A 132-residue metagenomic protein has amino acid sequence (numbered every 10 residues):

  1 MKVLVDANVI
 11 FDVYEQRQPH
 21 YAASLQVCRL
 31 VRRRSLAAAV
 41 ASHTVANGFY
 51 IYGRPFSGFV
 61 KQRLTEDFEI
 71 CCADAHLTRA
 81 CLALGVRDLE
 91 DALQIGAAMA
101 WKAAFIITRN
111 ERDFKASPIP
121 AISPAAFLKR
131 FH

Functional and structural regions predicted by a protein language model:
M1-A39, I51-F59, A125-H132: Short, well-structured N-terminal submotif of metal-dependent ribonuclease cores
K2, M99-H132: Acidic, PIN/NYN-like endoribonuclease modules and their adjacent C-terminal/linker elements
I10, V45, T78, F114 (+1 more regions): A generic structural signal for short hydrophobic patches within well-formed alpha-helices
V40-T44: Short, conserved alpha-helical segments within structured domains
A46-F49, L82: Amphipathic alpha-helical segments within well-ordered protein domains
Y50-C72: Helix-adjacent hinge/juxtasegments
E69-E111: Active-site neighborhoods of divalent-metal-dependent phosphate/nucleic-acid chemistry enzymes
